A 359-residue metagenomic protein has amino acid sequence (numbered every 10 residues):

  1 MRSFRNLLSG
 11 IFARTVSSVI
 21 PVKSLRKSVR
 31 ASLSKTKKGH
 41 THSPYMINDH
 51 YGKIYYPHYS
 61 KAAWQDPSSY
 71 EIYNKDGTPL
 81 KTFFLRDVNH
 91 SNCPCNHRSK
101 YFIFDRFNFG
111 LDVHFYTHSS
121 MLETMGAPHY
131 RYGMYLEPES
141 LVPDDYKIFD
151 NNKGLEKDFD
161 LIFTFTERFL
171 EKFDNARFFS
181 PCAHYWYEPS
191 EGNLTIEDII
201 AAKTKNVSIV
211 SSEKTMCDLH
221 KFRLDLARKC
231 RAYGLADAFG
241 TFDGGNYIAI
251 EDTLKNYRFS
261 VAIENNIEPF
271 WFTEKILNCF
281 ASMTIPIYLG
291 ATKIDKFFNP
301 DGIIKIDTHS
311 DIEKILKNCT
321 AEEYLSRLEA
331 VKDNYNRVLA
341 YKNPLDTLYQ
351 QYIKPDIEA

Functional and structural regions predicted by a protein language model:
F4-R5, S9, S24-S28, S32-Y135 (+2 more regions): Pol beta-like nucleotidyltransferase catalytic core
